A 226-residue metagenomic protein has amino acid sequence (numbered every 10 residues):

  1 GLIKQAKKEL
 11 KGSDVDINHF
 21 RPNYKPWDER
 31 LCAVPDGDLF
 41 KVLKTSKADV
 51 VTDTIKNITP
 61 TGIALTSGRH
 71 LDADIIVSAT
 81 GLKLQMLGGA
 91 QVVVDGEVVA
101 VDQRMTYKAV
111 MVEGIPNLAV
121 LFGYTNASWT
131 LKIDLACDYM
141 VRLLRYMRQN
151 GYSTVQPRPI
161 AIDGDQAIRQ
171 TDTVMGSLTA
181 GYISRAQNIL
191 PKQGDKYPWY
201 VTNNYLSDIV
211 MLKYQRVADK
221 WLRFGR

Functional and structural regions predicted by a protein language model:
G1-R148, Y214-R226: Flavin (primarily FAD) cofactor-binding/catalytic cores of flavoenzymes
M105-T106, N117-R226: C-terminal, flexible cofactor-proximal segment of oxidoreductases
